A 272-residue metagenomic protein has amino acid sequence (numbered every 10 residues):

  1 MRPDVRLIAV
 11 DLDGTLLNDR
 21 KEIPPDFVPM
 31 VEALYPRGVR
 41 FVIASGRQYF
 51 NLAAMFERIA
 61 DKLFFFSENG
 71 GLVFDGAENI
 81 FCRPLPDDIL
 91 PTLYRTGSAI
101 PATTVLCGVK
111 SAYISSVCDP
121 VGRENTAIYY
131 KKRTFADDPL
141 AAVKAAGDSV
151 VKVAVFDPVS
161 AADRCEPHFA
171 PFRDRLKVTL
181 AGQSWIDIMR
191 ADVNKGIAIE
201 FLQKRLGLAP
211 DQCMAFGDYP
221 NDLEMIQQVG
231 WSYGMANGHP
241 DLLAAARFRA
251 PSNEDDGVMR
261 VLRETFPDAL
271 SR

Functional and structural regions predicted by a protein language model:
R2-L7, I23-P24, D187-R272: Mg2+-dependent phosphoryl-transfer enzymes with acidic/Ser/Thr/Gly-rich catalytic loops
D4-D19: Asp-based phosphoryl-transfer active-site loop
R20-R123: Active-site phosphate-binding/coordination module
F27, L52-F56, C165, F169 (+3 more regions): Hydrophobic packing residues within well-ordered alpha-helices of enzyme cores
L34, S45, N69, V153 (+3 more regions): Residue-level signal for inorganic ion chemistry
G38-V42, D61-L63, V151-K152, D211-Q212 (+1 more regions): Short active-site oxyanion
R58-D61, N69, F172-D174, Q228-V229 (+1 more regions): Short, structured coil segments at secondary-structure junctions
T96, I100-T103, C107-F216, P220-N221 (+2 more regions): Conserved acidic, metal-coordinating active-site core of Asp-based, Mg2+-dependent phosphoryl-transfer enzymes
